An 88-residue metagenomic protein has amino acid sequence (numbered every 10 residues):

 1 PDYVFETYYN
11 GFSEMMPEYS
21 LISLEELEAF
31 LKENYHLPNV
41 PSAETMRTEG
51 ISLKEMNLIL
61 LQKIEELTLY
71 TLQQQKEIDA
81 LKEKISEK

Functional and structural regions predicted by a protein language model:
P1-M56, E77-K88: C-terminal intramolecular chaperone/autoprocessing and neck/assembly modules of extracellular spikes and adhesins
S52-E66: A preference for well-ordered globular domain cores that mediate specific macromolecular interactions or catalysis
L60, L67, T71-Q74, L81 (+1 more regions): Long, heptad-repeat coiled-coil alpha-helices used as oligomerization/scaffolding rods
